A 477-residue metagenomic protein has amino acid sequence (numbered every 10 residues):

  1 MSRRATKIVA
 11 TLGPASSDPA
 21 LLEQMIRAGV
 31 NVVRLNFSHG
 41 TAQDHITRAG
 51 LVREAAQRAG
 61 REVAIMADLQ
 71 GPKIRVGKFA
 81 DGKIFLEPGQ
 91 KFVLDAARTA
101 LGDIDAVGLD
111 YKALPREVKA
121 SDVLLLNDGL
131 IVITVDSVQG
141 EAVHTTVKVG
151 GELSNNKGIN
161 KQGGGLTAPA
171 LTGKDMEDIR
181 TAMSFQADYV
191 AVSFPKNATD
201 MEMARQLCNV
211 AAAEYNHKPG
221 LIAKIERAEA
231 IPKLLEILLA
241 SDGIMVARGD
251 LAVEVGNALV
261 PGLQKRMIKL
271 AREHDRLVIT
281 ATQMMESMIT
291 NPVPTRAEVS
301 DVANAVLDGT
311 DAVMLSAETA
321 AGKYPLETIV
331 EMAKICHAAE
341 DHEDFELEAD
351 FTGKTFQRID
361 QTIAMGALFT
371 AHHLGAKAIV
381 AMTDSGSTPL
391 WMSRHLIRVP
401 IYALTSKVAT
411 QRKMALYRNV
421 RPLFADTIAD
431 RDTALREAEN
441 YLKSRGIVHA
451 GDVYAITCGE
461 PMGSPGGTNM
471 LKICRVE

Functional and structural regions predicted by a protein language model:
M1-E477: Non-catalytic helical/linker scaffolds that mediate oligomerization, partner binding, and domain coupling around large
